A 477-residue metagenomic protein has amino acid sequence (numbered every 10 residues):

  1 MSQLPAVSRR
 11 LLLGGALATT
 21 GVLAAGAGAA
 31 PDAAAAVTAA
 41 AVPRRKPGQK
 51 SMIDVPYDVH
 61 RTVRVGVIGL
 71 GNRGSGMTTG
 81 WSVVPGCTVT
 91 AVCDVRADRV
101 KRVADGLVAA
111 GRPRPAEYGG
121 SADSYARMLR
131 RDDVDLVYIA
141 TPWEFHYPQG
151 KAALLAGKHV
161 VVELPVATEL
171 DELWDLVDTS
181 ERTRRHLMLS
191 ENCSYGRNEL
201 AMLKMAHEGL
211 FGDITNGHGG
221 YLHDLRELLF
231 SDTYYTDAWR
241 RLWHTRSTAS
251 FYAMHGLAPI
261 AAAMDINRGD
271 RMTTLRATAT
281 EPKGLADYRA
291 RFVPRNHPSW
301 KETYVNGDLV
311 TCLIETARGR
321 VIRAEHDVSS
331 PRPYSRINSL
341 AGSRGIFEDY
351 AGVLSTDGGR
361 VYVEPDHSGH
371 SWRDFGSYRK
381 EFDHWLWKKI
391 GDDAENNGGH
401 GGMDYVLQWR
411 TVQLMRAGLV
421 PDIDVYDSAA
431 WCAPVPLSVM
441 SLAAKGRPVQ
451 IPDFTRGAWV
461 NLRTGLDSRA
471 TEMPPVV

Functional and structural regions predicted by a protein language model:
S2-K158, W174, D178-H186: N-terminal glycine-/serine-/threonine-rich beta1-alpha1-beta2 phosphate-ribose binding loop of Rossmann-like
R44-R45, G76, P333-V477: C-terminal helical cap and adjacent loop that interface with cofactors, partners, or active-site loops
G69, T183-M188, C193-Y304, I346 (+1 more regions): Predominantly a Rossmann-like dinucleotide-binding segment in NAD(P)-dependent oxidoreductases
L154, T168, E172-W174, Y195: Hydrophobic, small-residue-rich alpha-helical packing segments that form membrane-like cores
G157, R184, G209, K445-G446: Glycine-centered short loops/turns at secondary-structure junctions
G157-E169: ADP-ribose/adenylate-binding Rossmann-like module
C312-R318, G342: Active-site beta-strand termini and strand-to-loop segments that position acidic
A324-Y334: Glycine-rich phosphate/pyrophosphate-binding beta-alpha loops
